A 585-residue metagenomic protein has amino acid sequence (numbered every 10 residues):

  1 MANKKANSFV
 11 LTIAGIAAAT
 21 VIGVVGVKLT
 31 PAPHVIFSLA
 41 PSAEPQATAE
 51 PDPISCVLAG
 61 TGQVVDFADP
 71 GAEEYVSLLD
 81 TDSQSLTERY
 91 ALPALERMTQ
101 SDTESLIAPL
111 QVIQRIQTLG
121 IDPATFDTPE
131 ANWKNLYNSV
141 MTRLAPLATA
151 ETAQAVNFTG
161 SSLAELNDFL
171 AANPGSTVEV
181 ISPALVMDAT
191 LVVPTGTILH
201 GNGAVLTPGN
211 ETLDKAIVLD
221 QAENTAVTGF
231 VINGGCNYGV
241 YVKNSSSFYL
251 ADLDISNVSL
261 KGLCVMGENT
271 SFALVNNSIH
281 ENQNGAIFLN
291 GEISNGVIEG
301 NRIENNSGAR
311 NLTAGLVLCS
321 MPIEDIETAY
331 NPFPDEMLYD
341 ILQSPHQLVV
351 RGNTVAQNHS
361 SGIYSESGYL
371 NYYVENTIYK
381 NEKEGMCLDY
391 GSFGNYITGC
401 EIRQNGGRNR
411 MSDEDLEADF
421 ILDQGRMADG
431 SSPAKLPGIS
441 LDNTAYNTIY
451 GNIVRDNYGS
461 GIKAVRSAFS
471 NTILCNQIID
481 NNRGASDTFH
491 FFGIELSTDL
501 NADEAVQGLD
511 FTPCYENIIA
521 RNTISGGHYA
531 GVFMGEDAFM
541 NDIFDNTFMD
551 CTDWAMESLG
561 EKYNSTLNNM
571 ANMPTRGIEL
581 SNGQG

Functional and structural regions predicted by a protein language model:
A2-G15: N-terminal Sec-pathway targeting helices
T30, S38-D52, T149: Ser/Thr-rich, Proline-interspersed low-complexity disordered segments
A91-A94, M98-S101, L136-T142, P146-E179: Acidic Gly/Asp/Thr-rich repetitive segments characteristic of extracellular carbohydrate-active and adhesion proteins
S161-N167, G175-I198, N202-L213, V231-I232 (+1 more regions): N-terminal extracellular ligand-recognition/capping segment immediately after the signal peptide
N173, P194-T195, G201, I217 (+28 more regions): Parallel beta-helix/beta-solenoid
M187-T190, G203, P208-K215, G235-Y241 (+14 more regions): Short glycine/acidic-rich loop motifs that flank beta-strands on beta-rich extracellular proteins
E211-L213, Q221-Q347, T354-Q357, N409: Right-handed parallel beta-helix
